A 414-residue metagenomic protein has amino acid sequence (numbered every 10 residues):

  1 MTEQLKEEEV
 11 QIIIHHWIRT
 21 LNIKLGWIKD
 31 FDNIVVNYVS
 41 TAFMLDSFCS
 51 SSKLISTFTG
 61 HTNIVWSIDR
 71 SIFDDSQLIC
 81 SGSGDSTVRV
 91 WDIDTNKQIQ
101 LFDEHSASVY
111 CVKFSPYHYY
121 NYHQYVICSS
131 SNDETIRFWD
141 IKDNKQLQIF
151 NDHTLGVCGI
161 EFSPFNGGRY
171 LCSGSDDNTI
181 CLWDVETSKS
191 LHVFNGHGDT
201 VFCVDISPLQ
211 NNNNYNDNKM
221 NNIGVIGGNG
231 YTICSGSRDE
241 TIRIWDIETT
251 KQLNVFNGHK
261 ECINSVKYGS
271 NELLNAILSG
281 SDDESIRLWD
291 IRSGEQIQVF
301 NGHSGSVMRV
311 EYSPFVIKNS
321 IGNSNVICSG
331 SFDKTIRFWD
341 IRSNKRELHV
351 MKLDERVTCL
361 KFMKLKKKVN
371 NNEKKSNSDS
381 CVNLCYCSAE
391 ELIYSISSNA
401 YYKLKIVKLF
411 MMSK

Functional and structural regions predicted by a protein language model:
M1-D69, F73, Q77-C80, D205-G224 (+5 more regions): Intrinsically disordered, low-complexity acidic/Ser/Thr/Pro-rich linker and tail segments in large eukaryotic scaffolds
K53-S56, S76, K97-Q100, K145-Q148 (+8 more regions): A structural motif specific to WD40 beta-propellers
F58-V65, F102-V109, P116, F150-V157 (+7 more regions): WD40/WD-repeat beta-propeller blade N-cap
T62, T87, Q98, S106-S108 (+13 more regions): A conserved positional marker within WD40/Gbeta-like beta-propeller blades
I68, V88-D92, V112, I136-D140 (+11 more regions): WD40-repeat beta-propellers
D69-S76, T95, K113-Q124, D143 (+10 more regions): Loop/turn segments within WD40 beta-propeller blades
S81-D85, S129-D133, S173-D177, G196 (+5 more regions): Conserved strand-to-loop turn within each blade of WD40 beta-propeller repeats
F300-R309, S343-N372: Conserved blade-ending motifs and adjacent loop-strand segments that build the rim/top face of beta-propeller domains
